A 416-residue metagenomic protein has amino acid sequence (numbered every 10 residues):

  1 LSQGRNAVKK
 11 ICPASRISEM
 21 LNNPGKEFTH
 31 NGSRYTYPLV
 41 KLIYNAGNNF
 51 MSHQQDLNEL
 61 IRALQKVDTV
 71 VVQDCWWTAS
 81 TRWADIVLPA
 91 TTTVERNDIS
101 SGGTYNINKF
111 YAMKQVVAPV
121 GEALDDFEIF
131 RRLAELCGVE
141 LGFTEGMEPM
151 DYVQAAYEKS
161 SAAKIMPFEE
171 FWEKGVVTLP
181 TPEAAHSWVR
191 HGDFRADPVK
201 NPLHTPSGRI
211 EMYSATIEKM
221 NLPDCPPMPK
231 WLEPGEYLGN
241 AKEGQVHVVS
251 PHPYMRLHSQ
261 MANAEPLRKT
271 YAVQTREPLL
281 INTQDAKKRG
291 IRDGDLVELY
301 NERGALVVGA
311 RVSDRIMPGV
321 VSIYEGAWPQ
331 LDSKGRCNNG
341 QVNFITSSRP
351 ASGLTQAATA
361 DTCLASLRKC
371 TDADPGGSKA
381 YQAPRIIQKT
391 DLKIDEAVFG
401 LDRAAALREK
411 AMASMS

Functional and structural regions predicted by a protein language model:
L1-R82, T92-I99, P182-R289: Extended redox/cofactor-interaction regions of prokaryotic respiratory oxidoreductases
D85: Catalytic, metal-anchored helix/loop core of enzyme active sites in primary metabolism
A90, R131, T205-S207, S214 (+4 more regions): Pocket-edge structural micro-motifs
A90-G102, S313, G326: Acidic, Ser/Thr-rich peripheral helices and adjacent loops at domain boundaries
T91-D98, N108-P119: Short beta-alpha connecting loops at secondary-structure transitions that line or flank enzyme active sites
N108, V199, P206-S207, Y300-G304: Short strand-coil-strand connectors
V116, V120-K174, H258-S259, A264-L280 (+1 more regions): Long, contiguous, secondary-structure-rich segments that constitute the structural scaffold of globular domains
K164-H186, H191-G192: Extended alpha-helical or coil "stalk/linker/tether" regions that are enriched in polar/charged and small residues
